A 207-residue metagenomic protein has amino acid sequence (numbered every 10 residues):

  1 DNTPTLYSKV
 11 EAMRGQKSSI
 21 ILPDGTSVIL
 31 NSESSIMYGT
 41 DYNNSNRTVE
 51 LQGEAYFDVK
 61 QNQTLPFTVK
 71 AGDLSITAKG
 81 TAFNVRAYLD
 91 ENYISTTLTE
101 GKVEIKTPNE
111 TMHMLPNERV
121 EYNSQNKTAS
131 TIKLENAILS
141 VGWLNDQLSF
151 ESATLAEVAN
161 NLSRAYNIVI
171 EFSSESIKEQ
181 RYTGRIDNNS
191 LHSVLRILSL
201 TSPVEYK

Functional and structural regions predicted by a protein language model:
D1-K207: A residue-level detector for the "anchor" residue at the start of short, highly conserved motifs
